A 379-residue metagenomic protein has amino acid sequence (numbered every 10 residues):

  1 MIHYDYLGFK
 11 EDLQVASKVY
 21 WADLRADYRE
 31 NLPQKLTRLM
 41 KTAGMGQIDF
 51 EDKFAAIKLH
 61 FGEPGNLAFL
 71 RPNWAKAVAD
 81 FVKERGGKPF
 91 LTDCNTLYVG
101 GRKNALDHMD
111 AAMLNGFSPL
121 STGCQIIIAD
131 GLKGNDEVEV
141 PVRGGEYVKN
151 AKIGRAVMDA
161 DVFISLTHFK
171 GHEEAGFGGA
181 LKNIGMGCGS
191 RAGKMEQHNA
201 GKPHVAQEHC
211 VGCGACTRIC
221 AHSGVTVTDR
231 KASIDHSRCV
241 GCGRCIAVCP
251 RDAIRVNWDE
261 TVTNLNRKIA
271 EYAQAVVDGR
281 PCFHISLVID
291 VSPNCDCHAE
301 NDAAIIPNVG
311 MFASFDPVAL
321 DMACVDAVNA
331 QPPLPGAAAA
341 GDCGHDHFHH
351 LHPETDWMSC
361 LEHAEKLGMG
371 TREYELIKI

Functional and structural regions predicted by a protein language model:
F9-W74, F81-D93, Y98-I379: Extended, low-polarity segments enriched in aliphatic/aromatic residues
